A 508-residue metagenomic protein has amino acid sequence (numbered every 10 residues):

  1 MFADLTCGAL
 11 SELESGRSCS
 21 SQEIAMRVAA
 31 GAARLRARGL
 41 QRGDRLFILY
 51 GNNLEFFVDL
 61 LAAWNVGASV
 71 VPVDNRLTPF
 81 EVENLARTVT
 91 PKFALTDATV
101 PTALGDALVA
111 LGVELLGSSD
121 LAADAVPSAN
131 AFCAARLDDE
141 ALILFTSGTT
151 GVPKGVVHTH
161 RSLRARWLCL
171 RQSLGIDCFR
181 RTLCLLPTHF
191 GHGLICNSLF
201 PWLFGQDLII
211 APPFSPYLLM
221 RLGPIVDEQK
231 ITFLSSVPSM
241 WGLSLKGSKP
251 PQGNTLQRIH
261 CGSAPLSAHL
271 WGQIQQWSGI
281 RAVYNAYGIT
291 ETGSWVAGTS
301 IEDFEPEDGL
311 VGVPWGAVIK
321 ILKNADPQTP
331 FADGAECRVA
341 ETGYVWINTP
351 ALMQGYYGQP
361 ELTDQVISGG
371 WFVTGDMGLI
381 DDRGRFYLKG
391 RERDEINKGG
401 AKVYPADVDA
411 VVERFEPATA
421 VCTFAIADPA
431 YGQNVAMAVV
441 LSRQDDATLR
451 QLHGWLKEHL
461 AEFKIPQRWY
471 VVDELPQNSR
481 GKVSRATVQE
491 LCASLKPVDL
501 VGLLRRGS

Functional and structural regions predicted by a protein language model:
A3-T6, P127-F145, V152, G175-R181: Conserved pre-ATP/AMP-binding loop-to-beta segment of ANL
R17, A32-L77, L185-P187, K402: Conserved AMP-binding/adenylate-forming
S18-Q22, A141-L168: Conserved AMP-binding A3 loop
I24-G31, V156-D177, L185, I195 (+3 more regions): Conserved structural elements of the adenylate-forming
F56, A94, L234, T349 (+3 more regions): AMP-binding/adenylate-forming catalytic core of the ANL superfamily
R164-R181, G191-T232: Conserved AMP-binding/adenylation subdomain of ANL enzymes
I231-S236, L245-E307, V318: Gly/Ser/Thr-rich phosphate-binding loop
L460-K482, L500-G507: AMP-binding/adenylate-forming catalytic domain of the ANL superfamily
